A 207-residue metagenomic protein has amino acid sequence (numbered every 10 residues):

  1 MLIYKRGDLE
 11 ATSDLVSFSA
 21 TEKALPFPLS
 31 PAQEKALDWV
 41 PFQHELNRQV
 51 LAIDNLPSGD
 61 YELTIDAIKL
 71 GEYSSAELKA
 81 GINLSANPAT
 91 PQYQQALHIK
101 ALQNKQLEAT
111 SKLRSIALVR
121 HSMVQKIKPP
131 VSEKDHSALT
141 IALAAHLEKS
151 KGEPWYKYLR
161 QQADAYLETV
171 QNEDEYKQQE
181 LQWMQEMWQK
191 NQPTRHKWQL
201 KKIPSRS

Functional and structural regions predicted by a protein language model:
M1-S207: Conserved catalytic region of serine esterases and O-acyltransferases that act on ester linkages in lipids
